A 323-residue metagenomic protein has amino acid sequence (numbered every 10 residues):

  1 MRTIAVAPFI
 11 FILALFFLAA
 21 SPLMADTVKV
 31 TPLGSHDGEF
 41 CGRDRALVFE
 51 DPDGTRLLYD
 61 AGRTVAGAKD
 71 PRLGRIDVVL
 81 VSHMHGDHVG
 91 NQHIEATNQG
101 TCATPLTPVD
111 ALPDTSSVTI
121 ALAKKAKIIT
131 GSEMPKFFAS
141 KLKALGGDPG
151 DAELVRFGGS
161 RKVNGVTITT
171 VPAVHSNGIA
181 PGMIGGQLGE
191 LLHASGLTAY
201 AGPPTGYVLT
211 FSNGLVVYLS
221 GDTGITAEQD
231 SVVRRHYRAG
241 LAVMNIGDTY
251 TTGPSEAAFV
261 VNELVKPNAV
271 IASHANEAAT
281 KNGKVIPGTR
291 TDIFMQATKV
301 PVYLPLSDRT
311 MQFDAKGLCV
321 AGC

Functional and structural regions predicted by a protein language model:
A7-A20: Bacterial N-terminal signal peptides
S21-A25: Sec/Tat signal peptide C-region and signal peptidase I cleavage site
D26-V30, D51-R56, S160-T169, T210-V217: Beta-strand-turn-beta hairpins that frame and shape the catalytic cleft of phosphate-ester-processing enzymes
S35-T119, N177-L197, G224-H236: Pre-active-site segment of Zn-dependent metallo-hydrolases
G38-R43, V65-A66, H85-G90, M134-A139 (+6 more regions): Active-site environment of divalent metal-dependent phosphoester hydrolases
L58-G62, I76-Q92, I129-S132, V217-T223 (+3 more regions): Active-site neighborhood of phospho(di)ester-bond hydrolases with catalytic His/Asp-centered motifs
G62-P71, L191-E263: Active-site-proximal loop/helix segments of hydrolase catalytic cores
I120-I129, E133-R161, R235, A258-C323: Binuclear metal-ion centers of metallo-dependent hydrolases, dominated by the metallo-beta-lactamase
